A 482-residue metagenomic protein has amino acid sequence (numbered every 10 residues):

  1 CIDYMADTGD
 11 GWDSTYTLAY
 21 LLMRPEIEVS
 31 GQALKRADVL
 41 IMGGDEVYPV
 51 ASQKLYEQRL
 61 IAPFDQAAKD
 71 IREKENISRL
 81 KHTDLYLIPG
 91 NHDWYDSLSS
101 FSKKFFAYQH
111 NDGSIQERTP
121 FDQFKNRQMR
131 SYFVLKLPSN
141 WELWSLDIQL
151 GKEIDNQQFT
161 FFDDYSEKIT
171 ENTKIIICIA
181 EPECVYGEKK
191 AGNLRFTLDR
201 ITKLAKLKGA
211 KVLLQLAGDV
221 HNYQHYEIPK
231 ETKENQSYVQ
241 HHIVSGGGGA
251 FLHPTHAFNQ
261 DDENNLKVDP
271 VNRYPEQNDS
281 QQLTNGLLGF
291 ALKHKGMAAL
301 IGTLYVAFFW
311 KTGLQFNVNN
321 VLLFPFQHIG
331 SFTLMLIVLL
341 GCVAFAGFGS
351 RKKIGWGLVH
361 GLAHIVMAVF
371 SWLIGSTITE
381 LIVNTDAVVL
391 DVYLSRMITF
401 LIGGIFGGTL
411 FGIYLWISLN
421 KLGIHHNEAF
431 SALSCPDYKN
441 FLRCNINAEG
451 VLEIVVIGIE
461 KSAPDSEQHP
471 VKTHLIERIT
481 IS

Functional and structural regions predicted by a protein language model:
C1-L55, Q157, C178-I179, Y186 (+4 more regions): N-terminal active-site segment of His-dependent metallophosphoesterases
I2-M5, L21-E28, L34, L40-G43 (+9 more regions): Extended N-terminal export/anchoring regions of large proteins
A6-G9, G44-V47, N91-H92, I148-Q149 (+4 more regions): Active-site metal-binding loops of divalent metal-dependent hydrolases
D10, R36, L40, V244 (+3 more regions): Alpha-helical membrane-targeting segments
K54-I176, Y186-N278, H425-H426, P436 (+1 more regions): Extended active-site neighborhood of metal-dependent phosphoesterases/phosphodiesterases
D269-S482: Non-catalytic terminal accessory segments
